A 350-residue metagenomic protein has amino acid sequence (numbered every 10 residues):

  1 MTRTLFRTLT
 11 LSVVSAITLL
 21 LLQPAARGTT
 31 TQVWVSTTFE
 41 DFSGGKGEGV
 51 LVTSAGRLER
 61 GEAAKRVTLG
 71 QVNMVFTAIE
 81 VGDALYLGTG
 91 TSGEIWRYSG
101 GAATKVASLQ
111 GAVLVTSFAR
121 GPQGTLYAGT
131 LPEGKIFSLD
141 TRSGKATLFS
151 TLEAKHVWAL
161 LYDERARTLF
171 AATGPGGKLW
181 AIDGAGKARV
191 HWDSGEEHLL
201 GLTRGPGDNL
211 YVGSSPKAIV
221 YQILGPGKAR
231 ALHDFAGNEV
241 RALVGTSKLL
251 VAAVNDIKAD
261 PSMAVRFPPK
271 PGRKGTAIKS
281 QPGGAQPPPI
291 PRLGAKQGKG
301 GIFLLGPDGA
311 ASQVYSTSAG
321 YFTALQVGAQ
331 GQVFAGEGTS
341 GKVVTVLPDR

Functional and structural regions predicted by a protein language model:
T30-A63, L139, W180, Y221 (+1 more regions): Blade/loop signatures of beta-propeller domains
T38-A55, E62-T91, Y321: Beta-strand-rich domains and repeat architectures in extracellular enzymes and scaffolds, especially beta-propellers
R66-Q71, V106-G111, F149-E153, H191-G195 (+2 more regions): Surface loop/turn motifs at the tips and blade-to-blade linkers of beta-strand repeat domains
F76-T77, S117, A159, L200-G201 (+2 more regions): Conserved beta-strand position repeated once per blade in WD40 beta-propeller domains
E80-D83, R120-Q123, Y162-A166, R204-G207 (+2 more regions): Residue-level detector of Asp-centered blade-edge/turn motifs that repeat once per structural unit in beta-propeller
A84-L87, T125-A128, T168-A171, N209-V212 (+3 more regions): Conserved beta-propeller blade signature
T91, P132, P175, P216 (+2 more regions): Residue-level signature of beta-propeller blades and closely related beta-rich strand-turn architectures in secreted
Y98-A102, D140-G144, I182-K187, I223-K228 (+2 more regions): Short loop/turn segments that connect beta-strands within beta-propeller blades
